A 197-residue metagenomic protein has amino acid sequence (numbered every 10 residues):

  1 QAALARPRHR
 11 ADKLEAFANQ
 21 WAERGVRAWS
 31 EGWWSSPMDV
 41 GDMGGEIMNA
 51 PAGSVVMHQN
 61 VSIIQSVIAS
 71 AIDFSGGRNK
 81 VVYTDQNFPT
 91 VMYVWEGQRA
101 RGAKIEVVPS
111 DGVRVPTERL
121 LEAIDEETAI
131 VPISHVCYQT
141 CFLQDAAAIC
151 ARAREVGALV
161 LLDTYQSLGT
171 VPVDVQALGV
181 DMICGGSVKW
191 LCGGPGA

Functional and structural regions predicted by a protein language model:
Q1-A197: Pyridoxal 5′-phosphate
